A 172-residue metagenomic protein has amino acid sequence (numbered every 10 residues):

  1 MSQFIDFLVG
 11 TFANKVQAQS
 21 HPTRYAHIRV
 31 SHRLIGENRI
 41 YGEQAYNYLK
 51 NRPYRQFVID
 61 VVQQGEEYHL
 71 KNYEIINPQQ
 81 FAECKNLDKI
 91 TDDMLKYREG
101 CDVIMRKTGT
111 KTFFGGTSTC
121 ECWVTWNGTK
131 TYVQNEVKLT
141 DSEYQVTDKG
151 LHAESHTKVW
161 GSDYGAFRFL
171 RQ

Functional and structural regions predicted by a protein language model:
M1-R52: Short N-terminal edge-element motif at the start of the domain
F7, K15-Q17, H21, Y48-Q172: Calycin-type beta-barrel ligand-binding domains and close structural analogs
